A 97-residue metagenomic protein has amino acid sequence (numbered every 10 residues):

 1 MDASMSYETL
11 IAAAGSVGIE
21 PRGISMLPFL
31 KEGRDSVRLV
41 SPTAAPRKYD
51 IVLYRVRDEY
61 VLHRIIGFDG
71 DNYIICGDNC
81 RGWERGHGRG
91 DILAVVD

Functional and structural regions predicted by a protein language model:
M1-D97: Extended hydrophobic leader/signal-anchor segments used for secretion and membrane insertion
